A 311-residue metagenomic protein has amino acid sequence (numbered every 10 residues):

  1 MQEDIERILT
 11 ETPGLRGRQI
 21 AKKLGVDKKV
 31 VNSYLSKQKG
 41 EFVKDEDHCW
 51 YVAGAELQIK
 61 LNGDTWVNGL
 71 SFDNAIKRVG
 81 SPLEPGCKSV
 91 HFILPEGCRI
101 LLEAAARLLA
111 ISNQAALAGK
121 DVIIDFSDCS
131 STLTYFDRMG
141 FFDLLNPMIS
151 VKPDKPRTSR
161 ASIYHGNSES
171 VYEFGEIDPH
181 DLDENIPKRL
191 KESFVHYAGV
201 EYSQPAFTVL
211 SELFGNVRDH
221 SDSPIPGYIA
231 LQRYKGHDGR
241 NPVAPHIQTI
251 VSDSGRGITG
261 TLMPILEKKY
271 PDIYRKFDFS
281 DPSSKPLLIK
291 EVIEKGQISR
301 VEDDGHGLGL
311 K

Functional and structural regions predicted by a protein language model:
E11-R16: Short capping segments at the starts of secondary-structure elements
Q19-A21: A short acidic, leucine-rich amphipathic alpha-helix
V26-K37, L102: Short amphipathic alpha-helical interaction segments
N32-E56: Charged low-complexity interaction tracts in eukaryotic proteins
D64-P147: Amphipathic alpha-helical interaction surfaces in cytosolic regulatory modules
R99, K188-S211: Conserved short strand/loop->alpha-helix "switch" segment adjacent to the catalytic nucleotide/phosphoryl-transfer site
I111, E201-H237, L310-K311: Conserved ATP-binding N-box helix of the HATPase_c
P242-D303: Glycine-rich/acidic phosphate-handling loop/turn and adjacent ATP-lid/helix of nucleotide-binding kinase/ATPase domains
